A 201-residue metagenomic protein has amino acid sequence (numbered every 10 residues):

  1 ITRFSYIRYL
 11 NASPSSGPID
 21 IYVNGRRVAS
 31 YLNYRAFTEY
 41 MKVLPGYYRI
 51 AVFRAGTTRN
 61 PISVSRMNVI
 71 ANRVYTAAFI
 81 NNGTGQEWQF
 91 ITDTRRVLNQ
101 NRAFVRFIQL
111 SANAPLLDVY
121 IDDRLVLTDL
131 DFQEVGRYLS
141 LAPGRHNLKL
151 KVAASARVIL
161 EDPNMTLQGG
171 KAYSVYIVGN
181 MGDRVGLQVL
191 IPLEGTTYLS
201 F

Functional and structural regions predicted by a protein language model:
I1-F201: Intrinsically disordered, low-complexity polar regions and short flexible loop motifs
